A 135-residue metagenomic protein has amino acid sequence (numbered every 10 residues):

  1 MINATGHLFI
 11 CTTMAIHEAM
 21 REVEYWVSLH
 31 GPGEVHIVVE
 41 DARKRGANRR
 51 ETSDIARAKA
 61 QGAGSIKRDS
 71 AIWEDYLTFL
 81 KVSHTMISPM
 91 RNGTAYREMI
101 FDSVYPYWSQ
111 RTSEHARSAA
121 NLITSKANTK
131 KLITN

Functional and structural regions predicted by a protein language model:
M1-N135: Phosphate- and other anionic-substrate recognition elements at nucleic-acid/protein interfaces
